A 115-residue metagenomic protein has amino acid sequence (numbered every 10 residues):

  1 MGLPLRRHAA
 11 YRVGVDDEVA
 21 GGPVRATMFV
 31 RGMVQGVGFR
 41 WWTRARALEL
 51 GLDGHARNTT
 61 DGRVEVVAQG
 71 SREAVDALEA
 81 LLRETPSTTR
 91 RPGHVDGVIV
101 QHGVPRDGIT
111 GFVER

Functional and structural regions predicted by a protein language model:
M1-R115: Intrinsically disordered, low-complexity, mixed-charge
